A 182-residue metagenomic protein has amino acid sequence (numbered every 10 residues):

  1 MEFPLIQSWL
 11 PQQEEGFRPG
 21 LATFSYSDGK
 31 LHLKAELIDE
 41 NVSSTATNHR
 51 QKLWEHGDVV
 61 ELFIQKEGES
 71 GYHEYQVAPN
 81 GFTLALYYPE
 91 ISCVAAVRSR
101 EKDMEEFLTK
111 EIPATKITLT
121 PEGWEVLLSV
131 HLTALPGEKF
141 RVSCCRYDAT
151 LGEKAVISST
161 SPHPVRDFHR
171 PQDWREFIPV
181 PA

Functional and structural regions predicted by a protein language model:
M1-A182: Structural preference for beta-rich elements and adjacent junctions enriched in aromatics
